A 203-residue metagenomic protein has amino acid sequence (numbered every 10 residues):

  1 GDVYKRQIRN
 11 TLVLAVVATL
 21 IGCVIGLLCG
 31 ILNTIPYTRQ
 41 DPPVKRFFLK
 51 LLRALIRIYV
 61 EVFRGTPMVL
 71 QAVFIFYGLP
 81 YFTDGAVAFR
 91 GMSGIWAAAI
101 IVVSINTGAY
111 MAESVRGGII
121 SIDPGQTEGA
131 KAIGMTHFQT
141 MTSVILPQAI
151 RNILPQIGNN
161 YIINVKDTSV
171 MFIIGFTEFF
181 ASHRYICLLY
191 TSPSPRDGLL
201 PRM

Functional and structural regions predicted by a protein language model:
G1-S192, R196, R202: Transmembrane alpha-helices and adjacent helix-loop boundaries
